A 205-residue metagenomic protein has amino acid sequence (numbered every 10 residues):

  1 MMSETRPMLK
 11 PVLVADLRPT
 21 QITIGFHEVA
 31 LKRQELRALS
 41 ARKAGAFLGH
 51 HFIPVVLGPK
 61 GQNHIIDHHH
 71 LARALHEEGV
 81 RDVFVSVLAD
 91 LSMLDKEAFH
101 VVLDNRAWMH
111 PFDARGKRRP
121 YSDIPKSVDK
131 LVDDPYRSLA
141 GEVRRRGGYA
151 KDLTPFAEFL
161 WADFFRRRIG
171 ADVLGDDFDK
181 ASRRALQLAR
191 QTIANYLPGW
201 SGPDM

Functional and structural regions predicted by a protein language model:
S3-A46, H50-Q62, H76-M205: Surface-exposed, charge/polar-rich loops and edge strands
H64-D67: Short hydrophobic beta-strand that contains or immediately precedes a catalytic carboxylate
H70: Active-site-adjacent structural elements in enzyme catalytic domains
R73: Cys/His-coordinated zinc-finger cores
